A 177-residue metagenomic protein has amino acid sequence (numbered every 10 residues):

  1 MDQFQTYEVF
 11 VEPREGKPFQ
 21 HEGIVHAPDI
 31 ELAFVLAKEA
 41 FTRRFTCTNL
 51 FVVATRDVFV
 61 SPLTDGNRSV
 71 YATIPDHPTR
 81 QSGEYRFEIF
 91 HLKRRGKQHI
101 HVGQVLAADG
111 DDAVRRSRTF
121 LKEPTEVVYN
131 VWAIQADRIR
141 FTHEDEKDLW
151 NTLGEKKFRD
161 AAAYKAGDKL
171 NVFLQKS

Functional and structural regions predicted by a protein language model:
M1-Q20, R80-I100: Short aromatic-glycine-(Arg/Gly/Cys) micro-motifs in beta-strand/loop hairpins
E12, P28, T55, L92 (+1 more regions): Structured beta-strand/turn binding interfaces of compact recognition modules in eukaryotic regulators
F19-A27, H99-A108: A short, exposed loop/beta-hairpin motif centered on an aromatic-Gly-Thr core
Q20, E39-S82, T119-S177: Short, mixed-charge low-complexity intrinsically disordered segments
L32-F41, D112-F120: Short amphipathic, charge-patterned alpha-helical segments
L50-V52, E88-F90, V102, A107 (+1 more regions): Short, structured motif recognition centered on aromatic/hydrophobic residues
R94-V102, L170-S177: Short secondary-structure transition/capping segments
